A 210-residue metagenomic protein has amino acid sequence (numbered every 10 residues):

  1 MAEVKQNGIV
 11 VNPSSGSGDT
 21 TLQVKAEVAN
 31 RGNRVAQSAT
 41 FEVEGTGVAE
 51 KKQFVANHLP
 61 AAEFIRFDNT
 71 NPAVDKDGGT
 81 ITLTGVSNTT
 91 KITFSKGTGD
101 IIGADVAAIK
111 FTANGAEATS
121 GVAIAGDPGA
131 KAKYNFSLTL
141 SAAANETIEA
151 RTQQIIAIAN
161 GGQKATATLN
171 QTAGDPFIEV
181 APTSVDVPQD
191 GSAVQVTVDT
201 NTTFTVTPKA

Functional and structural regions predicted by a protein language model:
M1, A61-A108, A113, P176-K209: Solvent-exposed, low-complexity, repeat-rich "mucin-like" stalks and linkers
M1-Q23, N88-S137, T203-A210: Surface-exposed binding patches on compact interaction domains or structured appendages
T21-Q23, S38, K51-Q53, G78-T82 (+3 more regions): Intrinsic-disorder/low-complexity, polar/charged segments enriched in Ser/Thr/Lys/Arg/Asp/Glu/Gln
L22-V24, R34-G47, F136-L140, I148-G161: A short beta-strand micro-motif common to beta-rich folds, especially ectodomain repeats
N30, G45-G47, T84-S87, A144-E146 (+2 more regions): Non-cytosolic beta-sheet module surface loops
G47-A49, T98, G161, A210: Solvent-exposed strand-loop boundary residues in beta-sheet-rich modules
V48-A62, Q163-D175: C-terminal edge beta-strand
